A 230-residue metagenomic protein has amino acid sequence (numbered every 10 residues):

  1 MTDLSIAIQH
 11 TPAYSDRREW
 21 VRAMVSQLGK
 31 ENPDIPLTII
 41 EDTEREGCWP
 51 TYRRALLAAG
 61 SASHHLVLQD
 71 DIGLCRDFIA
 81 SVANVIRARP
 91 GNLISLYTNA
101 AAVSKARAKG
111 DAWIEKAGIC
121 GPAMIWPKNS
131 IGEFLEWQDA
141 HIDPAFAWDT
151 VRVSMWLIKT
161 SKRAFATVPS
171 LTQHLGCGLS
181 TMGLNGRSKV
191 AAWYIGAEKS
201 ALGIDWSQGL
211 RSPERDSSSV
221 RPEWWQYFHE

Functional and structural regions predicted by a protein language model:
M1-L68, I72-E230: Peripheral/terminal regions associated with large enzymatic or DNA-binding modules
